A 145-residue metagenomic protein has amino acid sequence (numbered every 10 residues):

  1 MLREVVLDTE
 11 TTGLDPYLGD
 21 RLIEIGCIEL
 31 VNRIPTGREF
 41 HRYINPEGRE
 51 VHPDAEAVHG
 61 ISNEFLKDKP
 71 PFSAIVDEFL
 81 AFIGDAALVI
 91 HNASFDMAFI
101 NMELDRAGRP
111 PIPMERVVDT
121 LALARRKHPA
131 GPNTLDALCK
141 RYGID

Functional and structural regions predicted by a protein language model:
M1-E115, H128-I144: Conserved non-catalytic scaffold segment of RNase H-like nuclease domains
M114-A124: A short, structured active-site edge motif that brings together acidic residues
